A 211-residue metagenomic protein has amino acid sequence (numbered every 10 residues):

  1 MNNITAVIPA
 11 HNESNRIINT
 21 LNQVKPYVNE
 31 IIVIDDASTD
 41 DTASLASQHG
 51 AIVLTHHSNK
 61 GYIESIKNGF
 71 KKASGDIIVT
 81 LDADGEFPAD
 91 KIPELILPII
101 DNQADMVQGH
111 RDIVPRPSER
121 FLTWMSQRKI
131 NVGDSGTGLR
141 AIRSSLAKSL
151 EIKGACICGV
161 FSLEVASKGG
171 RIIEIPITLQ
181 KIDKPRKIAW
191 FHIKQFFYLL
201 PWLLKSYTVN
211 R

Functional and structural regions predicted by a protein language model:
N3-T5, V160: Cell-envelope/extracellular polymer assembly enzymes that use nucleotide-activated donors
P9-P26: Short, well-formed alpha-helical segments that are part of the catalytic scaffolds of diverse glycosyltransferases
N15-N19, D40-H49: Acidic helix N-cap motif at the loop->helix transition within catalytic regions of sugar-transfer enzymes
I32, A43-K72: Conserved donor nucleotide-binding strand/loop of the catalytic core
D35-A43, G85: A conserved acidic beta->alpha catalytic loop
I66, V114-R211: Conserved catalytic loops of nucleotide-sugar-dependent glycosyltransferases that act on lipid-linked
I78: Short aromatic/hydrophobic "clamp" motif used to bind/position activated sugar donors
P93-R116: Conserved donor NDP-sugar-binding/catalytic core segment of glycosyltransferases
